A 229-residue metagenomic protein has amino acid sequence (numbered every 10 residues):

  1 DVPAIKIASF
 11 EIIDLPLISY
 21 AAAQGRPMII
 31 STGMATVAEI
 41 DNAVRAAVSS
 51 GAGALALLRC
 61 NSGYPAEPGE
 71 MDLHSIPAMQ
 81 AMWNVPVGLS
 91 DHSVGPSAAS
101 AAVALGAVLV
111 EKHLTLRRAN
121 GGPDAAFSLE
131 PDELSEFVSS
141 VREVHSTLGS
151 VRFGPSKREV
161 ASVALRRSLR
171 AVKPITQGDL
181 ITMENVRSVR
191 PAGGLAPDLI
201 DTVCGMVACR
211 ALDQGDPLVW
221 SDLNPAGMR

Functional and structural regions predicted by a protein language model:
D1-R229: Catalytic cores and adjacent flexible loops of soluble metabolic enzymes that perform enolate/carbanion chemistry on
